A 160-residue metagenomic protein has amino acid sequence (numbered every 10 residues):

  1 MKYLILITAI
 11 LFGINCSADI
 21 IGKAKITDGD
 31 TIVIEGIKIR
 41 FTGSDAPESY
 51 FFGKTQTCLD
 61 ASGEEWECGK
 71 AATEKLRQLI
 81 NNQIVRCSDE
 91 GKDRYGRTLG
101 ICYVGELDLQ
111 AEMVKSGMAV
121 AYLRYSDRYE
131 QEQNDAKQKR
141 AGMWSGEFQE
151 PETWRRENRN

Functional and structural regions predicted by a protein language model:
Y3-L4, E150: N-terminal leader/auxiliary helical segments
I5-F12: Bacterial N-terminal signal peptides
I10, V114, K137: Short polybasic/polar patches that bind polyanions
G13-S17: N-terminal signal peptide c-region/cleavage motif recognized by signal peptidases
A18-S116: Electropositive
M118-A121: Short, solvent-exposed aromatic-acidic interface loops
R124-N160: N-terminal targeting pre-sequences for secretion and organelle import
